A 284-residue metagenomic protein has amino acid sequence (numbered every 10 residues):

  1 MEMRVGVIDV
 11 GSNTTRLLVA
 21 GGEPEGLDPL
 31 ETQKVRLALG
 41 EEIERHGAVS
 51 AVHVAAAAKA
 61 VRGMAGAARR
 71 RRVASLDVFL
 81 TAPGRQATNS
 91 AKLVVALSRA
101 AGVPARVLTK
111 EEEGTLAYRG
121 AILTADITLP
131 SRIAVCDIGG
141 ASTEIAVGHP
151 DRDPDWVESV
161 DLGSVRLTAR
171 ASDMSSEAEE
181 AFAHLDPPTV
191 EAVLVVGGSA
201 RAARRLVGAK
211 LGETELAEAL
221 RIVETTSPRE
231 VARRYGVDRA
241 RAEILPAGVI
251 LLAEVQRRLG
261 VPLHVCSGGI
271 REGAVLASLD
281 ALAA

Functional and structural regions predicted by a protein language model:
M1-K34: Early-domain small/polar-rich strand-loop-helix modules and first-structured segments of the mature chain
E2-V5, V19-G22, L37-A38, E42-R70 (+2 more regions): Helical "lid/coupling" subdomains associated with nucleotide-phosphate turnover
D9-T14, C136-S142, V196-S199, G269-I270: A short acidic Gly-Thr/Ser loop motif
T14, T32, I133, G140-E144 (+1 more regions): Broad gene-expression machinery/nucleic-acid interaction feature
S75: Cationic, histidine-enriched alpha-helical/coil surfaces that engage anionic ligands
